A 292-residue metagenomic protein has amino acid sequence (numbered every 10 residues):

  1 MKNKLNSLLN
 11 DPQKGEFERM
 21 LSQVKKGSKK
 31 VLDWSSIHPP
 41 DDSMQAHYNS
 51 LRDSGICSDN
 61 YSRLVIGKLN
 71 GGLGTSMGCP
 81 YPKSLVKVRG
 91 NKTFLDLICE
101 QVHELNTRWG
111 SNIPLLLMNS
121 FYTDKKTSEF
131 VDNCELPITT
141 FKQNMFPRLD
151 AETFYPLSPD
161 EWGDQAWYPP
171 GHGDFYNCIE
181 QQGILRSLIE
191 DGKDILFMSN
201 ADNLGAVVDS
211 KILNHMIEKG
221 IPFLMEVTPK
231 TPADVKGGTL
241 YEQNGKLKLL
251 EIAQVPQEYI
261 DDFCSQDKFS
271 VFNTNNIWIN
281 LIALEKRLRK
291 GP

Functional and structural regions predicted by a protein language model:
M1-N49, G55: Low-complexity, highly charged intrinsically disordered N-terminal segments that act as targeting/localization
D42-V65, S76-G291: Domain-scale recognition of functional cores that engage charged ligands
I66-G72: ATP phosphate-binding P-loop of adenylate-forming
